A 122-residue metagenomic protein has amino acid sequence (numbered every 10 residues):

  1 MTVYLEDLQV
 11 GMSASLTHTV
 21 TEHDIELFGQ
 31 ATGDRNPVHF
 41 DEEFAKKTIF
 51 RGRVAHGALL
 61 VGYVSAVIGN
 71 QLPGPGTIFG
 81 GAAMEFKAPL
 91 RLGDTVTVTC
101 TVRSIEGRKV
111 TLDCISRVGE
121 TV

Functional and structural regions predicted by a protein language model:
M1-T77: Hot-dog-fold acyl-thioester-processing enzymes
M1-V10, P89-V122: HotDog/MaoC-like acyl-thioester-processing domains
S15-T19, E85, T101: Generic structural detector for well-ordered beta-strands
G33-D34, A45-K47, F79-G80, T97-V98 (+2 more regions): Short, charged/polar low-complexity linear motifs in solvent-exposed/disordered segments
V38-H39, F50, Y63, I78-F79 (+4 more regions): Short, intrinsically disordered/low-complexity patches at protein termini and at juxtamembrane boundaries
I68-V98: Mid-chain, well-packed structural core segment of small domains
